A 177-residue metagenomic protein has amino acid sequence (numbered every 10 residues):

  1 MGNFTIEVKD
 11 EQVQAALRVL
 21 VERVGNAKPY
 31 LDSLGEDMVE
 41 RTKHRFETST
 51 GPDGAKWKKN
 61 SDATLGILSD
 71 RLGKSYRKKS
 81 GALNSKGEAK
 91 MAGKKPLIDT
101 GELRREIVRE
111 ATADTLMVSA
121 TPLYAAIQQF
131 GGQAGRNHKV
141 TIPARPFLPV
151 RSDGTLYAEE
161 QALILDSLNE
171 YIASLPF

Functional and structural regions predicted by a protein language model:
M1-F177: Short, Lys/Arg-rich flexible segments
